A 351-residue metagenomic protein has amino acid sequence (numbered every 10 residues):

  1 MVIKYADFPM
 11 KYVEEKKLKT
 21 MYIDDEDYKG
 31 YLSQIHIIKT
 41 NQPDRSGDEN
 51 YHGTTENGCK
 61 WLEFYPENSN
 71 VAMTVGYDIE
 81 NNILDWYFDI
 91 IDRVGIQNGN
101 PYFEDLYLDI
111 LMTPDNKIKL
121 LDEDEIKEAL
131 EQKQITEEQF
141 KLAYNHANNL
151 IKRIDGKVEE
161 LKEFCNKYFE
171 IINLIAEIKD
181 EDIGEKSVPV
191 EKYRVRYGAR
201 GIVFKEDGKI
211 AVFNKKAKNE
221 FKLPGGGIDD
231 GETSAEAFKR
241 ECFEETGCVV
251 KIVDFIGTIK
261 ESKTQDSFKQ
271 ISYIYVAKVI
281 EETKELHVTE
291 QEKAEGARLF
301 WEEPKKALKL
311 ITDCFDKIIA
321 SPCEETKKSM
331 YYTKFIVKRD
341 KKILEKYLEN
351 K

Functional and structural regions predicted by a protein language model:
M1-C59, K179-G184: Charge-rich, low-complexity N-terminal segments
S33, Q42-I79, D229-D230, A235 (+2 more regions): Short, well-structured hydrophobic secondary-structure segments
N57-V94, L106-L108, Y275-T283: Phosphate/ribose-recognition catalytic cores of enzymes acting on nucleotide-derived substrates
D85-W86, V249-G257: A short coil-to-beta-strand element that immediately follows conserved catalytic motifs
D109-L150: A hydrophobic, small-residue-rich beta->alpha segment in the mid-to-C-terminal subdomain of diverse proteins
I110-P114, D122-L130, I228-K251, K260-K317: Unchanged
Q139, H146-E163, E220, K284 (+1 more regions): Nudix hydrolase/Nudix homology domain
I175-R200, E206: Acidic, metal-coordinating catalytic segment for phosphate/diphosphate chemistry, firing primarily on the Nudix
